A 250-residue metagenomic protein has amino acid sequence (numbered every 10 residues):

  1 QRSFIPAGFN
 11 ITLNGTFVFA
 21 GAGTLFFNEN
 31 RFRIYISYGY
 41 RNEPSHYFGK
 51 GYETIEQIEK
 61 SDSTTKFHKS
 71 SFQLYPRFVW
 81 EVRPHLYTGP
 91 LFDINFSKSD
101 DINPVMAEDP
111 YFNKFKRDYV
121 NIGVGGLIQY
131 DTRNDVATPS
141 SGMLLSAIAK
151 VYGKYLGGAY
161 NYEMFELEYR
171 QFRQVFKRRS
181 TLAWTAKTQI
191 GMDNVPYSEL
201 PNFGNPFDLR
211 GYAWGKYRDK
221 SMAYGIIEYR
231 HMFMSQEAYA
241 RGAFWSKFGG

Functional and structural regions predicted by a protein language model:
Q1-K116, V120, G215-D219: Gram-negative/organellar outer-membrane beta-barrel architecture
V124-Q129, R133-S246, G250: C-terminal outer-membrane beta-barrel translocator/porin domains of Gram-negative envelope proteins and their
